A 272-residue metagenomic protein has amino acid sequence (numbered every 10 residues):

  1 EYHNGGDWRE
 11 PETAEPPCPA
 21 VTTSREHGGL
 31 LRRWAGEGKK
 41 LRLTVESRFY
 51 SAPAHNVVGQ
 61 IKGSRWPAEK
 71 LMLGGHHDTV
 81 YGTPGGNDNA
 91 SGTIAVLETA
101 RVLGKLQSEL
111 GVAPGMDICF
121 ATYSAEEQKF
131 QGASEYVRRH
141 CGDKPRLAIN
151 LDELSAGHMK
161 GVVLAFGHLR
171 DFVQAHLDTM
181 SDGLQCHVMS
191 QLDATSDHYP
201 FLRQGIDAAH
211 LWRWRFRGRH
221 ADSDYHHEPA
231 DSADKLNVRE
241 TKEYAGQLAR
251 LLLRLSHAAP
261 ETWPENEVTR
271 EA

Functional and structural regions predicted by a protein language model:
W8-G86, E98-R101, K105-L110, G115: Soluble metallo-hydrolase cores and metallopeptidase-like ectodomains found primarily in the secretory/periplasmic
P16-V21, V45-S47, T79-D88, T122 (+3 more regions): Second-shell loop/turn segments in exported
C18-A20, G28-G29, W66, Y123-A221: Metal-dependent peptidase/peptidase-like ectodomains
V21-T22, R219-A272: His/Asp/Glu-rich mid-to-C-terminal helical/loop segments that flank catalytic regions of hydrolases
R33-G36, R101-S108, R138-G142, D178 (+4 more regions): Sec-exported extracytoplasmic/periplasmic mature domains
S47-F49, H77-T79, I118-K129, E153-S155: Acidic, glycine-rich active-site loops and adjacent beta-strand->loop/helix elements that engage anionic groups
L71-G74, V112-S124, L147-I149, N266-E267: Beta-strand segments within the central parallel beta-sheet cores of soluble alpha/beta enzyme folds
A90-E98, E243, Q247: Short amphipathic alpha-helical face segments that pack within enzyme cores and frequently flank/anchor catalytic
